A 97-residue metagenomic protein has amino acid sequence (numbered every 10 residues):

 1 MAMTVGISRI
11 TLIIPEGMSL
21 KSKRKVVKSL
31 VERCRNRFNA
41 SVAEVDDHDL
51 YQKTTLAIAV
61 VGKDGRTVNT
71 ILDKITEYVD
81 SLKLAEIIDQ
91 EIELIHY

Functional and structural regions predicted by a protein language model:
V5, A43-D64, I95-H96: Short, charge-patterned binding micro-sites
G6-P15: Short glycine-/aliphatic-rich beta-strand segments at the starts of folded cytosolic domains
I14-M18, V61-D64: Structural beta->alpha junctions
K23: C-terminal binding/interaction regions
F38-V45, E86-I92: Short beta-strand elements
V61-Y97: C-terminal structural segments of small proteins and small subunits
